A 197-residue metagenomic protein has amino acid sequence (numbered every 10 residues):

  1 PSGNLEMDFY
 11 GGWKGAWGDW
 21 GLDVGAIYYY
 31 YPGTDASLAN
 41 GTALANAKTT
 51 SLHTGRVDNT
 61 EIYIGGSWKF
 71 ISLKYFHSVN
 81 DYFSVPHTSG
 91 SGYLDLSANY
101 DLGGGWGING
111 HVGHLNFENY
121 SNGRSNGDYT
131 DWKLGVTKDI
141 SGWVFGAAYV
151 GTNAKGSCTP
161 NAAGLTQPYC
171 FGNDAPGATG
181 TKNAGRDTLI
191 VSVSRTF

Functional and structural regions predicted by a protein language model:
P1, D35-H53, H87, N119-N126 (+1 more regions): Solvent-exposed loop segments that connect transmembrane elements
P1-R56: Surface-exposed loop and membrane-interface regions of Gram-negative outer-membrane beta-barrel proteins
G3-M7, W20, R56-I62, S67-K69 (+3 more regions): Residues that define the transmembrane beta-barrel architecture of outer-membrane proteins
F9, L22-V24, I62-I64, K69-L73 (+5 more regions): Transmembrane beta-strands of outer-membrane beta-barrel proteins
G15-W17, Y28-P32, W68-S72, H77-D81 (+4 more regions): Transmembrane beta-strands of outer-membrane beta-barrel pores
N80-L115: A contiguous pocket-lining binding segment that forms or flanks enzyme active sites
D101-G156: Hydrophobic secondary-structure block in the mid-to-C-terminal portion of proteins
L134, K138-W143, T181-F197: Outer-membrane beta-barrel "beta-signal"
